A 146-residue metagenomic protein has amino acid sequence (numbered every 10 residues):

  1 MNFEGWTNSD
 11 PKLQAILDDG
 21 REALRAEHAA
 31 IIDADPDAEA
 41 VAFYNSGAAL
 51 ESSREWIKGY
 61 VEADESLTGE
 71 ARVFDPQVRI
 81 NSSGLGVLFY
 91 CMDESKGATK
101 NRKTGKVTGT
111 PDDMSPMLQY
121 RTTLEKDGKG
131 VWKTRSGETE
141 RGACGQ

Functional and structural regions predicted by a protein language model:
M1-S66: Core segments of small alpha/beta cavity-forming domains
L17, A63-S66, L85-G86, G109-D112 (+1 more regions): Intrinsically disordered, low-complexity segments enriched in polar/charged residues with Gly/Pro, especially when
L50, C91-D93, C144-Q146: Functionally engaged cysteine thiol sites
W56, K100-K103, M114, T122-T123: Surface-exposed beta-strand edges and their flanking turn/coil or helix-capping segments
A63-K103: Surface-exposed, charged secondary-structure patches
T108-Q146: Short beta-strand edge/turn micro-motifs at domain boundaries
